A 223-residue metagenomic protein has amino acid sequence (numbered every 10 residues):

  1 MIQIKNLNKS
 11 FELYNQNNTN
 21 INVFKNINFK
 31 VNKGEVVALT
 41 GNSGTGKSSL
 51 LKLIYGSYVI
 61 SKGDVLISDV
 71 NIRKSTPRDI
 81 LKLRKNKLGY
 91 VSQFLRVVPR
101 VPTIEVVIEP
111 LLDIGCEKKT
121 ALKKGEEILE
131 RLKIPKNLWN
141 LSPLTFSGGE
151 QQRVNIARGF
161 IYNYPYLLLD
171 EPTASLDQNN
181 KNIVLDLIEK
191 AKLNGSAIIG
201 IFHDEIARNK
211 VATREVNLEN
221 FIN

Functional and structural regions predicted by a protein language model:
T40-N42: The feature captures the beta-strand-to-loop junction immediately N-terminal to the Walker
Y55: Helix-to-loop junction immediately C-terminal to a conserved catalytic motif
G63-N71: Conserved ABC transporter NBD signature motif
N71, T120-N137: Conserved ABC ATPase "signature" region
V101-L112: Q-loop/switch helix immediately C-terminal to the Walker
S142-F146, E150: Conserved ABC ATPase signature
G159-F160: ABC ATPase C-loop
L167-D170: Catalytic Walker B motif of ABC-type/P-loop ATPase nucleotide-binding domains
